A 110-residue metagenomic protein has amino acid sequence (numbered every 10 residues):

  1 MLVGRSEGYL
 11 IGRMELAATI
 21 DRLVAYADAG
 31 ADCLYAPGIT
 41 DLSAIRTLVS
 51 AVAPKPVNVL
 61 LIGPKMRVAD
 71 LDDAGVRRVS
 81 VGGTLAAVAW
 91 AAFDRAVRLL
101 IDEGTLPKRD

Functional and structural regions predicted by a protein language model:
M1-V81, V88-R95: Alpha/beta enzyme core
G83-D110: Extended, intrinsically disordered, low-complexity segments
